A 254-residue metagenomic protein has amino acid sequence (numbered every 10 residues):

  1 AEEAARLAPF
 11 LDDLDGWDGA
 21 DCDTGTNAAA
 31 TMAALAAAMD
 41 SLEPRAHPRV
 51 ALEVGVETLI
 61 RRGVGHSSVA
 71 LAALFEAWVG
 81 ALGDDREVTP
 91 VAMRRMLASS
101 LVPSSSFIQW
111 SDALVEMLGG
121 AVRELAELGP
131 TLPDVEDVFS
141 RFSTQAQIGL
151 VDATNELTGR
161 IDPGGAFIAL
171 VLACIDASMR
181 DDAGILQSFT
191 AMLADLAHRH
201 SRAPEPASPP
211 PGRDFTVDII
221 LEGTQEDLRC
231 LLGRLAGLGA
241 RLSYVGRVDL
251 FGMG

Functional and structural regions predicted by a protein language model:
A1-G254: N-terminal loops that bind phosphate or other acidic moieties and the adjacent beta-alpha structural core
